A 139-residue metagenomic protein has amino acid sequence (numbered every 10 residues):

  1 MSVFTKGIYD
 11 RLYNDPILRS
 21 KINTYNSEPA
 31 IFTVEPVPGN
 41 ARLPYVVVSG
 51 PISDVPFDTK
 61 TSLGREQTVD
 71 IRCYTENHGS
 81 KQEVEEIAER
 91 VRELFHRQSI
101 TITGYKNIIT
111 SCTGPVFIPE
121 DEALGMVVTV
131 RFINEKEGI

Functional and structural regions predicted by a protein language model:
M1-T59, Q98: Small/polar-rich, solvent-exposed N-terminal microdomains that initiate assembly or binding
S20-K21, Y25, R92-I139: Acidic-leaning, charged glycine-interspersed low-complexity segments
P56, G79, K136-G138: Residue-level signal for secondary-structure boundary sites
F57-S62, E83-E85: Short histidine-centered beta-strand/loop micro-motifs that create catalytic or ligand/metal-coordination sites
S62-H78, L124-E135: Oligomerization/assembly interface segments of phage tail-like spikes and tubes
C73-E93: Mid-chain, well-packed structural core segment of small domains
